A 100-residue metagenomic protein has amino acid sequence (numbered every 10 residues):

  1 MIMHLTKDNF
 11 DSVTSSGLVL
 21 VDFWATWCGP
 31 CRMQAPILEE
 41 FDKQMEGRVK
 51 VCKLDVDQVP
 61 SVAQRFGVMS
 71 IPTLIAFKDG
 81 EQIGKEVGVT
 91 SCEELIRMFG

Functional and structural regions predicted by a protein language model:
M1-S12: N-terminal "domain-start" segment that seeds a small globular fold
T14-W24: Short active-site neighborhood of thiol/selenol oxidoreductases, capturing the structured segment around
L20-V21, V51, L74: Hydrophobic beta-strand anchors of alpha/beta hydrolase catalytic cores
R32-E46: Typically the conserved alpha-helix immediately C-terminal to a functionally engaged Cys/Sec in thioredoxin-like
D55-D57: Conserved acidic residues
P60, F66-I75, E93: Structural micro-motif
A76-G100: Non-catalytic, surface beta->alpha helical segment in thiol-disulfide oxidoreductase systems
